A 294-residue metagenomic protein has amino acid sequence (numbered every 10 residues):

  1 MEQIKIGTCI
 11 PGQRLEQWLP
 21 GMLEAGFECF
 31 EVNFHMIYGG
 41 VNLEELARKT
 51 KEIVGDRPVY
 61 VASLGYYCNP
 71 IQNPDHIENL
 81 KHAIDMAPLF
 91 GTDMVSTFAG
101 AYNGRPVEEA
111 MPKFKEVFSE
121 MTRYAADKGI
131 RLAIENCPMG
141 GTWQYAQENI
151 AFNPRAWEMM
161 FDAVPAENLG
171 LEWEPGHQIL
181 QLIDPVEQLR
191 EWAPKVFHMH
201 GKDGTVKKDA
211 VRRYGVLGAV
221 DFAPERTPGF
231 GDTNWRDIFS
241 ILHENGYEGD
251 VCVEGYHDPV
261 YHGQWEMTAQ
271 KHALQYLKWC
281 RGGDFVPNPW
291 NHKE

Functional and structural regions predicted by a protein language model:
M1-G7, G12-E28, G91-D93, A151-E294: Histidine-acidic metal/acid-base catalytic patches
M1-I10, K51, G55, Y60 (+1 more regions): Mobile, glycine- and charge-enriched loop segments and immediately flanking short secondary-structure elements within
G12-R14, F34-M36, Y67-P70, A99-N103 (+4 more regions): Active-site-proximal loop/turn and secondary-structure-junction residues that shape catalytic pockets, frequently
E16, P20, D56, Q72-G170 (+4 more regions): Active-site acidic/histidine proton-transfer and metal-coordination neighborhood in alpha/beta enzyme cores
A25-E44, G65-C68, S96: N-terminal substrate-binding region of glycoside hydrolase catalytic domains
E31-G55, Y102-P106: Glycine-rich, proline-tolerant flexible connector loops at the mouths of alpha/beta enzymes
E31-V32, V61-L64, D93-A99, R131-N136 (+1 more regions): Short beta-strand segments at enzyme active-site cores
V41, E45, Y67-K81, A99-P112 (+2 more regions): Surface-exposed, active-site-proximal loop segments in enzymatic domains
